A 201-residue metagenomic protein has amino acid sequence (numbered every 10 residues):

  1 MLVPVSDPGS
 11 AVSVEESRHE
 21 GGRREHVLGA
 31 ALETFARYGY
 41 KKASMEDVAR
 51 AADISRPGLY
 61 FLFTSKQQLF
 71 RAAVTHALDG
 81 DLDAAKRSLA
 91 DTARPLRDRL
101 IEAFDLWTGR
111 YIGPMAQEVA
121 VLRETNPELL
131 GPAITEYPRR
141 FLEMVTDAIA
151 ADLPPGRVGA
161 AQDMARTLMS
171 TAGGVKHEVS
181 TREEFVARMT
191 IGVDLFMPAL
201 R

Functional and structural regions predicted by a protein language model:
M1-G22: N-terminal intrinsically disordered/low-complexity leader segments
S13-E15, H26, A30, T34 (+2 more regions): Helix-turn-helix
H26, D98-L106, D163-S170, A187 (+2 more regions): Amphipathic alpha-helical interaction segments
A72, K86-G113, M164-A165: Hydrophobic alpha-helical connector segments
D79-L82, E102, G109-G113, E128-P154 (+1 more regions): Amphipathic alpha-helical packing segments from all-alpha helical-bundle domains
K86-R87, V119-E128: Short linear capping/connector segments at secondary-structure termini
G109-G113, T146-D147, A151, V158 (+2 more regions): Amphipathic C-terminal alpha-helical segment
